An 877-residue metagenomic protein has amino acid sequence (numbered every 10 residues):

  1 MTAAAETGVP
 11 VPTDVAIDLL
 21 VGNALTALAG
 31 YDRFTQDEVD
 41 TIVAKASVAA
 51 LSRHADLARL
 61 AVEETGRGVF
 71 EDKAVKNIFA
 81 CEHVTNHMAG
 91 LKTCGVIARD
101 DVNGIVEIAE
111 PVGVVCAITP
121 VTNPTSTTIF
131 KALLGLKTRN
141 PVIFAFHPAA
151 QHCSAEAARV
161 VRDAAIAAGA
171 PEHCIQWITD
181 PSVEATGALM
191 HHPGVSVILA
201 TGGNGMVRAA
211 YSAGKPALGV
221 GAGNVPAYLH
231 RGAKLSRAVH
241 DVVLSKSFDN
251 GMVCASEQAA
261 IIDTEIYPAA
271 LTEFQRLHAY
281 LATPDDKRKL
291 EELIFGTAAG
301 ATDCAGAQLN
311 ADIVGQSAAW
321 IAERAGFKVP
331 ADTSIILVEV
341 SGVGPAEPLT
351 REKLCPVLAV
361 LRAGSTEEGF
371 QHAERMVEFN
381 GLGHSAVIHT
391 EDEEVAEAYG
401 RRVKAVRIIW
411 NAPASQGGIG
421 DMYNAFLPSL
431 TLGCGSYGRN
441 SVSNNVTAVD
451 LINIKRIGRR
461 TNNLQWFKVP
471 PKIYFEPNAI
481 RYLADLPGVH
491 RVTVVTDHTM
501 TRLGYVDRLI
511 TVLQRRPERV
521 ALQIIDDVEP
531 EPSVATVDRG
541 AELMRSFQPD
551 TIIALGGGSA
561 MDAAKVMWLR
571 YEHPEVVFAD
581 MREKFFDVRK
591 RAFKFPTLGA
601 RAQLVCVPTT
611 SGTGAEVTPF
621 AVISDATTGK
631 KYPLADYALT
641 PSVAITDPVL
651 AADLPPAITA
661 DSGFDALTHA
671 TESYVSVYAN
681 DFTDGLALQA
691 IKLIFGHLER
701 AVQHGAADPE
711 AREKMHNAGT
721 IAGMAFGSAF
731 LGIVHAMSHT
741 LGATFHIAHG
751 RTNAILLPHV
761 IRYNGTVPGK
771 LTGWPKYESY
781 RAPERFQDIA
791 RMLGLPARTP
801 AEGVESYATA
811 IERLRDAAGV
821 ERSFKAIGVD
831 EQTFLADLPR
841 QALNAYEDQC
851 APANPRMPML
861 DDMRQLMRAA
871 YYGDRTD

Functional and structural regions predicted by a protein language model:
T2-V106, L134, R276: N-terminal Rossmann-like NAD(P)+-binding subdomain of aldehyde/semialdehyde dehydrogenases
A3, D32, F327-N463: Conserved C-terminal structural/oligomerization subdomain of aldehyde/semialdehyde dehydrogenase
V11, I129, V207-G344, D665: ALDH superfamily catalytic-core signature
N86, A157-A158, A535-V649: Glycine/threonine-rich beta-strand-loop-alpha-helix active-site module that forms ligand/phosphate-binding
V96-R237: Rossmann-like NAD(P) dinucleotide-binding subdomain of oxidoreductase/dehydrogenase enzymes
L464-T551, F824-K825: ATP/NTP phosphate-donor binding region
V617-A729: Carboxylate- and glycine-rich phosphate/diphosphate-binding segment that chelates Mg2+/Mn2+
T744-F834, T876: Gly/Pro-rich interdomain helix-loop hinge
